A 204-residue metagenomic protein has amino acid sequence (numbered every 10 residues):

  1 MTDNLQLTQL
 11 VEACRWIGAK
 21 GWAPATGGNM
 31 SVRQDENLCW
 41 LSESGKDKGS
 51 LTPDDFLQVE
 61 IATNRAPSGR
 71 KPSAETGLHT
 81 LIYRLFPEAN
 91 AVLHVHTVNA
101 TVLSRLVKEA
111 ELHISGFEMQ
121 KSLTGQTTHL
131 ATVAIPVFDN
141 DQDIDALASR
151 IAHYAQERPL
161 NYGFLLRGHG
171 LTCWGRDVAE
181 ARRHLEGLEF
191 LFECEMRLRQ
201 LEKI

Functional and structural regions predicted by a protein language model:
M1-I204: Glycine-rich flexible loops
